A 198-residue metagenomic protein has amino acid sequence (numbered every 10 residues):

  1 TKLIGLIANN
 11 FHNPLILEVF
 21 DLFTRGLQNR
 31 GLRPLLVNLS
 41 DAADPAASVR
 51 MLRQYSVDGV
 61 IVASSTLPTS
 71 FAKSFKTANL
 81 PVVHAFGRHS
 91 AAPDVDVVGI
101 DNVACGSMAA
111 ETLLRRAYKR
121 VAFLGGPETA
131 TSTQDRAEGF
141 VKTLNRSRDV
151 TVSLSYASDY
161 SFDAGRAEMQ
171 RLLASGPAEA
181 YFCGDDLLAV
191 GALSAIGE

Functional and structural regions predicted by a protein language model:
K2-E111, R115: Alpha-helical recognition/docking segments in bacterial nutrient-uptake and carbohydrate-utilization systems
K2-L3, R120-V121, V150-T151: Charged active-site motifs of nucleotide-sugar-dependent glycosyltransferases
A8-E18, L36-D44, G87, V97-M108 (+3 more regions): Hinge/beta->alpha junction and helix N-cap segments in small-molecule ligand-binding domains
N29-R30, A78, L144-T151, S175-P177 (+1 more regions): Short helix-capping segments at alpha-helix termini
P45-V57, D163-P177: Short, well-structured alpha-helical segments in soluble
M51, T112, T143, R171-S175 (+1 more regions): A generic secondary-structure signal
D58, Y118-R120, A178-E179: Short acidic/polar active-site loop segments enriched in Thr and Asp
